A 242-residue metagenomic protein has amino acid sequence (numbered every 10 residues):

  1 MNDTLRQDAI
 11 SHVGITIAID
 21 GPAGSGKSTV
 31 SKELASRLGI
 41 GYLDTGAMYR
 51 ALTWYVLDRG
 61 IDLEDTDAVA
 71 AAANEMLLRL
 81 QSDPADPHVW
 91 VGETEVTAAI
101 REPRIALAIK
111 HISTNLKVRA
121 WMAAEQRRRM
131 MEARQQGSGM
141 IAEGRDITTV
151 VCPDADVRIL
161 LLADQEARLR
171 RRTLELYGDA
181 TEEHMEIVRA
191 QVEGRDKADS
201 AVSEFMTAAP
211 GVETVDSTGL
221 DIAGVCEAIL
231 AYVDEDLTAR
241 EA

Functional and structural regions predicted by a protein language model:
N2-D8, V91-T97, R170-D179, A198-A242: NTP-dependent small-molecule kinase module
I19: Hydrophobic anchor at the beta1->P-loop junction of P-loop NTPases
P22: P-loop (Walker A) phosphate-binding loop of NTP-binding proteins
K27: Conserved lysine of the Walker
V30: Hydrophobic positions on the alpha1 helix immediately C-terminal to the Walker A/P-loop
S36-R104: N-terminal phosphate/diphosphate-binding loop that engages ATP/GTP or pyrophosphate donors across diverse enzyme folds
Q81, Q126, M130-Q135, R145-V150 (+2 more regions): Small-molecule kinase domains that catalyze NTP-dependent phosphoryl transfer to phosphate-bearing small molecules
T97-G178: ATP-dependent NMP and nucleoside kinases share a basic, alpha-helical "lid"
